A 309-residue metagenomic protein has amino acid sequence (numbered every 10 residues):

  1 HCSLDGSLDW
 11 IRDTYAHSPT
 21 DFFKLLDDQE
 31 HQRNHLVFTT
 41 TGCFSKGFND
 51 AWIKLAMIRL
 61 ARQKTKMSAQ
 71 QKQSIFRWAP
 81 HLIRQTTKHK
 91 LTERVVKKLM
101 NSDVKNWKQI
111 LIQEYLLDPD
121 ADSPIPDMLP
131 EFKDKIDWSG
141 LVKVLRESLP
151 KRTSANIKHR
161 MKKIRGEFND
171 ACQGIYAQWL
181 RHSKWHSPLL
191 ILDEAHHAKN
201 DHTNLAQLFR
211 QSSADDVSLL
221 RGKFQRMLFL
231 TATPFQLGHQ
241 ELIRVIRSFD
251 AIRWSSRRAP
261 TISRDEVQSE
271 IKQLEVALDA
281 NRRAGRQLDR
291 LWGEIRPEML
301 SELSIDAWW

Functional and structural regions predicted by a protein language model:
H1-S3, W10, H35-F38, H239 (+1 more regions): Nucleic acid-processing catalytic cores of prokaryotic defense/repair systems
C2-L8, S45-R94, D250-I295: Internal, charge-rich low-complexity segments
C2-Q29: Conserved nucleic-acid-binding Ia/Ib motif block in the N-terminal RecA-like helicase ATPase lobe
F23-W179, W308-W309: Coupling/switch/interface segments within P-loop NTPase motor domains and analogous charged loops in nucleic-acid
Q29-H31, H182-K184, L219-K223: Conserved catalytic network of the ASCE P-loop NTPase/AAA+ motor domain
F44, H197-N200, F229, Q236: Residues immediately C-terminal
M57-T87, W185-V217: SF2 helicase catalytic motif II
L189, F209-W309: Conserved P-loop NTPase motor "coupling/switch" region that bridges the ATPase
